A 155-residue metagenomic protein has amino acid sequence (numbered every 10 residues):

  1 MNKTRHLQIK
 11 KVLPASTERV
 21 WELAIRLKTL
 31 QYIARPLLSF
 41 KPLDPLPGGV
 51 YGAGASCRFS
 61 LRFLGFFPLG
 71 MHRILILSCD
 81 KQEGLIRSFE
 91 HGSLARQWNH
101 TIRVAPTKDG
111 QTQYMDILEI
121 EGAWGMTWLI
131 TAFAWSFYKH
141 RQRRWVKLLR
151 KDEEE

Functional and structural regions predicted by a protein language model:
M1-Y51: Hydrophobic ligand-binding cavity/cleft-lining segments
T4-V12, S56, L85, N99 (+1 more regions): Intrinsic-disorder/low-complexity, polar/charged segments enriched in Ser/Thr/Lys/Arg/Asp/Glu/Gln
I9-K11, M71-S78, E90-H91, N99-P106: Hydrophobic/aromatic beta-strand elements that line small-molecule binding cavities or substrate pockets in beta-rich
L13-A15, L61-G65, D80, L94 (+1 more regions): Beta-strand elements of well-folded, non-transmembrane domains
S16-T17, G48, S78-G84, R103-Q113: A short, structured loop/turn motif at beta-sheet edges
R19-A24, L30, F59, I76 (+3 more regions): Hydrophobic pocket/interface hotspot
P42-H91: Glycine-rich portal/gate segments that line the openings of hydrophobic small-molecule binding cavities
F89-S136: Beta-strand/loop substructures that line and gate deep hydrophobic ligand-binding cavities in soluble
